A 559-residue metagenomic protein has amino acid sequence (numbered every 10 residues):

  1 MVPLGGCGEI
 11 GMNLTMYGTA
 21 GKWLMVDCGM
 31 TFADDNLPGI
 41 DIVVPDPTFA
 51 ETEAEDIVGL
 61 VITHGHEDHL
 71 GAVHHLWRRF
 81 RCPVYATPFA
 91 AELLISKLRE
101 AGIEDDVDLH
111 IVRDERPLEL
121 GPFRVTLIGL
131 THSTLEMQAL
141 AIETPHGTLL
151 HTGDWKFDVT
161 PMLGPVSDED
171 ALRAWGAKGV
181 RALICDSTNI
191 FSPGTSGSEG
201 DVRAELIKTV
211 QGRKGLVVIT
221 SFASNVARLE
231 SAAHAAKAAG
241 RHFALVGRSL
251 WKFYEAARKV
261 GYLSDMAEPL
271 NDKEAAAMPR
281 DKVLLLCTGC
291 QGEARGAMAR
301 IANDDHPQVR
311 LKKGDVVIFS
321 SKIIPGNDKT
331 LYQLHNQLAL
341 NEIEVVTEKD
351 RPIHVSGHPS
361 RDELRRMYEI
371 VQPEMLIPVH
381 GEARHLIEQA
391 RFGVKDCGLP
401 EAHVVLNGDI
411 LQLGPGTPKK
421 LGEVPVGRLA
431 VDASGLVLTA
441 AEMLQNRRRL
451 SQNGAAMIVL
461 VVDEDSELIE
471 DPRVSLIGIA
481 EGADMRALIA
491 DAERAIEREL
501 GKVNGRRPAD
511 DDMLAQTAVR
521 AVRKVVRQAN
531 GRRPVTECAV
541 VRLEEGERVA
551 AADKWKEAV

Functional and structural regions predicted by a protein language model:
M1, L24-M25, H151, P418-K420 (+2 more regions): Short, well-ordered strand-loop elements centered on a beta-strand within folded domains, enriched for acidic residues
V2-V61, H66-M278, G296-R310, K329-Q333: His/Asp/Glu-rich metal-coordinating catalytic cores of metallo-dependent phosphodiesterases/hydrolases acting on
C7, T31-D35, D41-P45, D56-I57 (+4 more regions): A glycine- and charged-residue-rich anion-binding loop/surface
G18-G21, T144-H146, K237, G414-G416 (+2 more regions): Short acidic-glycine loop/turn motifs at beta-strand connectors
P83, I377-P378, E537-V540: Short glycine-rich phosphate-binding loop at a beta-alpha junction
L98, G393, V526: Conserved hydrophobic residues forming the short capping helix/wall of the S-adenosyl-L-methionine
F191-S320, I324-K349, I353-R507, A515 (+1 more regions): Hard-cation-handling environments
R507-E544: C-terminal tails and terminal domains of large nucleic-acid-associated and other macromolecular-machine proteins
